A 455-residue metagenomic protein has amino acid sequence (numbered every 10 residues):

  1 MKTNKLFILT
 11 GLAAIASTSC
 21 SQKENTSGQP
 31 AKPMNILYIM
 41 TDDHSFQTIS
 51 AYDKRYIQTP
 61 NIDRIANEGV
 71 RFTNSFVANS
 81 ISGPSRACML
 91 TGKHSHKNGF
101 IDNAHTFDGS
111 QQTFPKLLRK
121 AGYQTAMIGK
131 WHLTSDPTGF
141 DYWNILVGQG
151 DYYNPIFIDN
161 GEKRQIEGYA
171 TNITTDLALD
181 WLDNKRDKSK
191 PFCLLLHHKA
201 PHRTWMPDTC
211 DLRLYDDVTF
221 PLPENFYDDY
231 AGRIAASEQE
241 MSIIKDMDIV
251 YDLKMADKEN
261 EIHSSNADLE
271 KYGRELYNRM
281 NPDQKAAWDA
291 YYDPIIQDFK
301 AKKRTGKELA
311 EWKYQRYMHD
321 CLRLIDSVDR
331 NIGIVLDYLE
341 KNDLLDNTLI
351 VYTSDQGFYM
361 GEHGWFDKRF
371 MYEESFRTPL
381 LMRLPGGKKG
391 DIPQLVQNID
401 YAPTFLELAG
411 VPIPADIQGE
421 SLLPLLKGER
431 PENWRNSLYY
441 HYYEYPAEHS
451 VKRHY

Functional and structural regions predicted by a protein language model:
K2-A14, C20-Y455: Formylglycine-dependent sulfatase
